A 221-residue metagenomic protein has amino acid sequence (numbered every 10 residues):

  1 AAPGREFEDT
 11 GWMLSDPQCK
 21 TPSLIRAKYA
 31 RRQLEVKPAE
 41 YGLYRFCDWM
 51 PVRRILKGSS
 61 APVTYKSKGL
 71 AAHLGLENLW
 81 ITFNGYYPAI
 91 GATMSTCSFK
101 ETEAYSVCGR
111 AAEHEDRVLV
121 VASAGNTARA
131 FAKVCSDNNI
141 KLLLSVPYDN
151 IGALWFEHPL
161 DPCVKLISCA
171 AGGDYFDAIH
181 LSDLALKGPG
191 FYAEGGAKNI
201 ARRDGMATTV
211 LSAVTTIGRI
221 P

Functional and structural regions predicted by a protein language model:
A1-P221: PLP-dependent amino-acid enzyme catalytic core
